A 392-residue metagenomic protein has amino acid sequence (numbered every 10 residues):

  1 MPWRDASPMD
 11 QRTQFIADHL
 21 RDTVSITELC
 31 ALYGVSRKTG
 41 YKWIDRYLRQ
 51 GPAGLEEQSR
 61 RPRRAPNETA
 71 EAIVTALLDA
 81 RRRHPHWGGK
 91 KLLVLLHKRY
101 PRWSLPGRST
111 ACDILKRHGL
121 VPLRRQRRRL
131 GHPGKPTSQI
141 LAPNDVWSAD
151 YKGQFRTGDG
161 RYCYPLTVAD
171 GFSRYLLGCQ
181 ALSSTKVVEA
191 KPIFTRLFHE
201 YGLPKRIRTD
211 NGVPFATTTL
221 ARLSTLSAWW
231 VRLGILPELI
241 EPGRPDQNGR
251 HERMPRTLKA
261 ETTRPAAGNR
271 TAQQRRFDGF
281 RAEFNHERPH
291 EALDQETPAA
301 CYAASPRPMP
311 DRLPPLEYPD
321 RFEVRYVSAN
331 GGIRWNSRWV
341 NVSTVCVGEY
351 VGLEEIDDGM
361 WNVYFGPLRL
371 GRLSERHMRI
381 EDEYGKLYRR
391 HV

Functional and structural regions predicted by a protein language model:
M1-Q14, R63-E71: Short, Lys/Arg-enriched anionic-surface-contact patches
S7-V24, V74-R83: Short, amphipathic alpha-helical "recognition" segments used to contact nucleic acids or chromatin
F15, L29, G40-W43, G51 (+16 more regions): Mobile genetic element proteins and their domesticated derivatives, centered on retroelements and DNA transposons
P52-S148, Q154, V213, S224-S227 (+1 more regions): Basic, flexible linker segments flanking DNA-binding modules in nucleic acid-interacting mobile-element proteins
S109, D113-Y175, S183, V187-K205 (+3 more regions): Mobile-element integrase/transposase regions, centering on the N-terminal DNA-binding/Zn-coordinating module
T185, L197-T219, E241-G243, N248 (+1 more regions): Acidic/histidine-rich, metal-coordinating catalytic segments
T219, T225-P310, G352, I356-D357: Charged alpha-helix within mobile-element recombinases
N285-V392: C-terminal, beta-rich DNA-binding module of retroviral/retroelements integrases
